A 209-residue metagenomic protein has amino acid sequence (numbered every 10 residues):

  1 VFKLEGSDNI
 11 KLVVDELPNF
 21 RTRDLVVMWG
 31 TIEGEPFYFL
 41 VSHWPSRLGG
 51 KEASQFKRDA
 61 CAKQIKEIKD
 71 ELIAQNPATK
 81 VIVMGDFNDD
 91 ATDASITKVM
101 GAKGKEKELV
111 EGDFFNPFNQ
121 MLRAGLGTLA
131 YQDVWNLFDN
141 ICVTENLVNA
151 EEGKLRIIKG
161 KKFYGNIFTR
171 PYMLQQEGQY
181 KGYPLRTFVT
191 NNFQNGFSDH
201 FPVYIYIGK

Functional and structural regions predicted by a protein language model:
V1-P36, L40-W44: Structured beta-strand-rich core segments of catalytic domains in phosphoester-bond hydrolases
V14-E16, G49-R58, V83-M84, L126-L129 (+1 more regions): Second-shell loop/turn segments in exported
V14-L17, K69, K181-G182: Intrinsically disordered, low-complexity segments enriched in polar/charged residues with Gly/Pro, especially when
F20, I73-T79, D89-K209: Metal-dependent phosphoester-hydrolase catalytic domains
V26-M121: Extracytoplasmic, non-cytosolic globular domains
